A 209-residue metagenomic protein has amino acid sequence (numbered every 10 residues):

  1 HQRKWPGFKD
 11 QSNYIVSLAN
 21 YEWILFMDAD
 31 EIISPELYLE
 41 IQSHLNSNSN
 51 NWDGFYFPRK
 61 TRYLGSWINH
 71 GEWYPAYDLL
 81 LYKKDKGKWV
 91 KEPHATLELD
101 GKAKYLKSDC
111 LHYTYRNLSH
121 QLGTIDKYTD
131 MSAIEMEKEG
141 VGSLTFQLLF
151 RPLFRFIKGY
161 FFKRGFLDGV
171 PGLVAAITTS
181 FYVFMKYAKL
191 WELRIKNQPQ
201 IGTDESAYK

Functional and structural regions predicted by a protein language model:
Q2-F8: Short, acidic/glycine-rich phosphate-metal binding loop used to engage nucleotide
R3, M27-A29: Catalytic metal- and UDP-sugar-binding loop of GT-A-like glycosyltransferases, i.e., residues flanking the conserved
D10-S17, W23, M27, S34-K196: Catalytic-site signature of metal-activated, phosphate-bearing donor transferases, centered on the GT-A/GT-A-like
Q200-K209: Short, low-complexity, charge-dense intrinsically disordered segments
